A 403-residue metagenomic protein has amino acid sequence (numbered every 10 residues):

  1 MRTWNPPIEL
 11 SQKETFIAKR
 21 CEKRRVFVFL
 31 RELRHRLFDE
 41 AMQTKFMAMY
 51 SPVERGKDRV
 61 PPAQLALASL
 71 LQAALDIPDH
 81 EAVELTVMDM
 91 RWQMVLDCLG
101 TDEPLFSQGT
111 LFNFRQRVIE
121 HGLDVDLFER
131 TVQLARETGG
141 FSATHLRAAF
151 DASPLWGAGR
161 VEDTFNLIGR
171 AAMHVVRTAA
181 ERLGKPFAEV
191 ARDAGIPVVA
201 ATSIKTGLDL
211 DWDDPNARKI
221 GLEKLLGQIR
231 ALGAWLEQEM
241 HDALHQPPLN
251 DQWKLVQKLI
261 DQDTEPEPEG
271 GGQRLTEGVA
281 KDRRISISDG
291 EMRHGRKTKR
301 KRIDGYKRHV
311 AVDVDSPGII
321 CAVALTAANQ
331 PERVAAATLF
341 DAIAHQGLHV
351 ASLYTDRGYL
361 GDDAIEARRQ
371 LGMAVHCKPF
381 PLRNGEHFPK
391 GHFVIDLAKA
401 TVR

Functional and structural regions predicted by a protein language model:
M1-E40, G270: Charged, often Cys/His-bearing segments associated with DNA-binding zinc-finger transcription factors
F27-L70: Basic, short loop/linker segments at the boundary and entry of helix-turn-helix/winged-helix-like folds
G56-A63, A74, E103-S107, R302 (+1 more regions): Secondary-structure capping and boundary motifs in well-ordered enzyme cores
L70-A73, L339: Metal-dependent nuclease catalytic cores in nucleic-acid-processing enzymes, especially RNase H-like/related
H80, E84-V87, F106-R357, D362-Q370 (+1 more regions): Polybasic low-complexity intrinsically disordered regions
R91-T110: Short, positively charged loop/turn segments that connect secondary-structure elements
E366-R403: Helix-centered, glycine/charged polyanion-binding patches within enzymatic domains that contact phosphate-containing
